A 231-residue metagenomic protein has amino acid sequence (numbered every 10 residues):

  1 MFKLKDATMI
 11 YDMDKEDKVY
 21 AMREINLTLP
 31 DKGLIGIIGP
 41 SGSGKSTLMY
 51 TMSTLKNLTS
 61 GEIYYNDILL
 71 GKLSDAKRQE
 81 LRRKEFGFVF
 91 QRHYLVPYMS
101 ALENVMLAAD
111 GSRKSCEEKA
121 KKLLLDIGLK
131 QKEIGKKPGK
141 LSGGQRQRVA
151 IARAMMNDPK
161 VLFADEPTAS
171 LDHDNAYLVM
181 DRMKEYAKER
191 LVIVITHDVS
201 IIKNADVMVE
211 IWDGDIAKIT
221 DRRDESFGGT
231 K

Functional and structural regions predicted by a protein language model:
S53: Helix-to-loop junction immediately C-terminal to a conserved catalytic motif
G61-L69: Conserved ABC transporter NBD signature motif
L69, S115-K132: Conserved ABC ATPase "signature" region
K137-L141, Q145-Q147: Conserved ABC ATPase signature
D158: Conserved catalytic motifs of ABC-family nucleotide-binding domains
L162-D165: Catalytic Walker B motif of ABC-type/P-loop ATPase nucleotide-binding domains
